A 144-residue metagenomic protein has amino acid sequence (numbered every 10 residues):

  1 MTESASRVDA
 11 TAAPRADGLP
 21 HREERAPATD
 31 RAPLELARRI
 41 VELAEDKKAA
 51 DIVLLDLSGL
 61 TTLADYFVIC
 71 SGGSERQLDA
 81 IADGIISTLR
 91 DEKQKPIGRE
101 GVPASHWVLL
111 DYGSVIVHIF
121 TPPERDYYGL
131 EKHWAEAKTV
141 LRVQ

Functional and structural regions predicted by a protein language model:
M1-L54, S58-G59, G73-A80, S87 (+4 more regions): Long, contiguous binding/interaction regions
A64: A cytosolic small-molecule/anion-sensing beta-strand core signal
K95: Basic, polyanion-binding surface patches
L110-Y112: Active-site beta-strand termini and strand-to-loop segments that position acidic
V115: Active-site beta-strand-loop-beta-strand hairpin of nuclease catalytic cores that positions key catalytic residues
